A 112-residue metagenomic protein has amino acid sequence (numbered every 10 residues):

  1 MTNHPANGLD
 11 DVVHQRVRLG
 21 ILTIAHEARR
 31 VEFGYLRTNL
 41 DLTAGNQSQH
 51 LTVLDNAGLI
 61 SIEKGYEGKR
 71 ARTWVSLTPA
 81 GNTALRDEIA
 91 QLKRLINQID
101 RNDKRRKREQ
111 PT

Functional and structural regions predicted by a protein language model:
M1-A6, T23, N82-T112: Amphipathic alpha-helical dimerization/coiled-coil segments that flank or bridge DNA-binding/regulatory modules
P5-N46, Y66-S76: N-terminal helix-turn-helix DNA-binding core of bacterial DNA-binding proteins
H14, N46-S48, A90, E109: Intrinsically disordered, low-complexity regions enriched in polar/acidic and amide residues
L51-T52: Short, hydrophobic-biased segments on the C-terminal half of alpha helices that form "recognition helices"
G58: Glycine-centered, phosphate/nucleic-acid-interacting loop/turn motifs that mediate DNA/RNA or nucleotide
I62: Short beta-strand "wing" residues that participate in macromolecule-binding interfaces
L77-G81: Accessory beta->alpha helical hairpin/"wing" motif in late/C-terminal subdomains of nucleic-acid enzymes
